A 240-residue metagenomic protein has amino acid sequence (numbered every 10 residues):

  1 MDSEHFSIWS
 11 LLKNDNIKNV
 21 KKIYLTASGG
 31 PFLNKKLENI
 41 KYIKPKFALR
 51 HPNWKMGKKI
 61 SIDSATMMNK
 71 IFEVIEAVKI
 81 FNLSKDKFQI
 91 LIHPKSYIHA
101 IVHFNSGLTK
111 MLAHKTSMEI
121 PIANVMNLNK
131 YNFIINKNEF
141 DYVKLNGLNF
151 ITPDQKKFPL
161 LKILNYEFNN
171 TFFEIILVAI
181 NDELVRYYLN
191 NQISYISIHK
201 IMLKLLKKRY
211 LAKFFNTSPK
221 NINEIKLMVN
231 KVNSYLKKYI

Functional and structural regions predicted by a protein language model:
M1-I240: Catalytic, metal-anchored helix/loop core of enzyme active sites in primary metabolism
